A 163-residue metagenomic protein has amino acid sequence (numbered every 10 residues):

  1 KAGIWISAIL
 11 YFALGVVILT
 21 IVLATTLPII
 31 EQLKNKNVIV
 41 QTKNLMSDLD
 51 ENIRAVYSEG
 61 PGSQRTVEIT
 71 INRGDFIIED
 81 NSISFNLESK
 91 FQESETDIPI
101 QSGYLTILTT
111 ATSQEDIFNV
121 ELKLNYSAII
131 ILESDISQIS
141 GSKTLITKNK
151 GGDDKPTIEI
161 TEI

Functional and structural regions predicted by a protein language model:
K1-T26, K34, V38: N-terminal single-pass transmembrane signal-anchor helix
A2-I9, V67, F76, N81-S82 (+1 more regions): Solvent-exposed, charged interface segments at domain starts and junctions
I6-S7, V38-K43, Q114-D116: Short low-complexity stretches enriched in small and charged residues
L10-F12, K36-I39, S63, D75-I77 (+1 more regions): A generic structural micro-environment signature that highlights single residues at secondary-structure boundaries
V17, L27-Q32, K43-D48, E115-K123: A broad, low-specificity signal for short, low-complexity segments enriched in glycine/proline and polar/charged
E31-G62: Membrane-proximal N-terminal amphipathic helix
V56-I78: Short, glycine/small-hydrophobic-rich surface segments
E79-I163: Intrinsically disordered, low-complexity regions enriched in Pro/Ser/Thr/Gly and acidic residues
